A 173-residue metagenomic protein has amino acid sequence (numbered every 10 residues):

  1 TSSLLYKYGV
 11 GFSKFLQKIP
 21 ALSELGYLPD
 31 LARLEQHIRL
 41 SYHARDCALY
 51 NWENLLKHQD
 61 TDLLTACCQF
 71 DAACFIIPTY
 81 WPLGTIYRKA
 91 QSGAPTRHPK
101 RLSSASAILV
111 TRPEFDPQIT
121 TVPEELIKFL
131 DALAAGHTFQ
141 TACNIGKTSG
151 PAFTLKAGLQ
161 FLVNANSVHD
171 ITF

Functional and structural regions predicted by a protein language model:
T1-Q59, F115, T120-F173: Long, charge-rich, low-complexity alpha-helical segments
Q36, H43, C47-A90: Short, functional C-terminal segments
F70-A135: Low-complexity, glycine/alanine/valine/leucine- and proline-rich hydrophobic stretches
